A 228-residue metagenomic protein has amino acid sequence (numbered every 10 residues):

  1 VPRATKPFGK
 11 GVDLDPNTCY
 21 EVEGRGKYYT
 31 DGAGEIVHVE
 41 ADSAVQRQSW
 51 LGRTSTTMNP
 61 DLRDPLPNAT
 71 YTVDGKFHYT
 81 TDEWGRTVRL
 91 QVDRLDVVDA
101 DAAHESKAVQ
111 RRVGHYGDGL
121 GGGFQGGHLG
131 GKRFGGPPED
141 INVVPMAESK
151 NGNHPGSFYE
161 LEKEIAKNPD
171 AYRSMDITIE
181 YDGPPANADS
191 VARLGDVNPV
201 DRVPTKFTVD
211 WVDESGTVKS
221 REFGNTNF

Functional and structural regions predicted by a protein language model:
V1-A69: Long, low-complexity, intrinsically disordered regions
D61-F228: Domain-level detector of nuclease and nuclease-like folds in predominantly extracellular/periplasmic contexts
